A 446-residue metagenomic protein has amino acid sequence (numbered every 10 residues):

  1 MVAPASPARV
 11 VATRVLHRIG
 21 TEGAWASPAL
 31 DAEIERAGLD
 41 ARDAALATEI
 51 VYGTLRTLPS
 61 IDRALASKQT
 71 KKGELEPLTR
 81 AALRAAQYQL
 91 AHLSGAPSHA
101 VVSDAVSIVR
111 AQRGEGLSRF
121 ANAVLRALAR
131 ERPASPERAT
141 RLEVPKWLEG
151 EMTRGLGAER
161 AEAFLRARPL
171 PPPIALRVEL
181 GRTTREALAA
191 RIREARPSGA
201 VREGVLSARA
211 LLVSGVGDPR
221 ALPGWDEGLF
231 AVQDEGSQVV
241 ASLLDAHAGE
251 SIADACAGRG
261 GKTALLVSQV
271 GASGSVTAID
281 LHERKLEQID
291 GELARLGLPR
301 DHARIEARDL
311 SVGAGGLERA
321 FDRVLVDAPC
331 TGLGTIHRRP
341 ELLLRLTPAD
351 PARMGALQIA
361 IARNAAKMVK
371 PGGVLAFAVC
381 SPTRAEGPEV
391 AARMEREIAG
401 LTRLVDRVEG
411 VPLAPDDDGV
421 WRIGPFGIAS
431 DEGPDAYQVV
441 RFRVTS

Functional and structural regions predicted by a protein language model:
M1-S446: S-adenosylmethionine
